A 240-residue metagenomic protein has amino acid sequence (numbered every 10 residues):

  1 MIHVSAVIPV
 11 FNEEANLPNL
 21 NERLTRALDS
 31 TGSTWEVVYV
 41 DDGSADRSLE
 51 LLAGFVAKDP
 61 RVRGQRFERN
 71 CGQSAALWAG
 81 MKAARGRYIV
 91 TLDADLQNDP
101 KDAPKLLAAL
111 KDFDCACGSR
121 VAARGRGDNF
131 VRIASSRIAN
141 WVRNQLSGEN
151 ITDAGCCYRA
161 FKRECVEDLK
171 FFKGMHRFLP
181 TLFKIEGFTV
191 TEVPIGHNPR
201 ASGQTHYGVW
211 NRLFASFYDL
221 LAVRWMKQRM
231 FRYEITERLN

Functional and structural regions predicted by a protein language model:
M1, L146-E149, F172-N240: Hydrophobic helical membrane-anchoring modules
M1-G127, E164, K184-I185, V190-V193 (+2 more regions): Structured catalytic core of nucleotide-sugar glycosyltransferases
N19-E22, R26, R137-N140, T181 (+2 more regions): Generic recognition of well-ordered alpha-helical segments within structured catalytic/regulatory domains
S44, R69, G127, V131 (+2 more regions): Residue-level signature of the cytosolic catalytic core of signaling kinases
L51, A76-L77, D102, A134 (+3 more regions): Hydrophobic alpha-helical segments typical of transmembrane helices and their membrane-interface/capping positions
S74-A76, T91, I133, F178 (+2 more regions): Alpha-helical transmembrane segments and their helix-entry boundary regions
M81-A83, L107-A108, R132-R137, G208-N211: Short, hinge-like loop/turn segments at secondary-structure boundaries
F113-A154, R159-E167, Y218-L221: Short, flexible, basic/aromatic active-site loop/helix in glycosyltransferases
